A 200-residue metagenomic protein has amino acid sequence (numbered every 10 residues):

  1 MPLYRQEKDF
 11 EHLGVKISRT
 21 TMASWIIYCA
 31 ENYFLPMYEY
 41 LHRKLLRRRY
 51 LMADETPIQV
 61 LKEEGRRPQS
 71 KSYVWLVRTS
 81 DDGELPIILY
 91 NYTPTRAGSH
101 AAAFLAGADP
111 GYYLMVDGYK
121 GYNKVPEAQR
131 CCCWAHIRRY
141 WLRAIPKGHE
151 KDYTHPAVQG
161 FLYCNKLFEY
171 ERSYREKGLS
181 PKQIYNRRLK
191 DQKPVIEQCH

Functional and structural regions predicted by a protein language model:
M1-H200: Catalytic center-proximal scaffold of phosphoryl-transfer enzymes
